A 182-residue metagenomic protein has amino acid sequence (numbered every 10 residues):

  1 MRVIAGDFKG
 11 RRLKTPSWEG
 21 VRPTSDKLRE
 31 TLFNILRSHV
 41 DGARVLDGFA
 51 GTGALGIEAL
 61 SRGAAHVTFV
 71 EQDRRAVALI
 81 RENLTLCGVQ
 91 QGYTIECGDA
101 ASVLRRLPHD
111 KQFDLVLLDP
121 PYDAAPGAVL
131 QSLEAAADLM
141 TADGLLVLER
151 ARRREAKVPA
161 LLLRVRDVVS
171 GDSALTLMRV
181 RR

Functional and structural regions predicted by a protein language model:
M1-R182: Class I S-adenosyl-L-methionine-dependent methyltransferase catalytic core
